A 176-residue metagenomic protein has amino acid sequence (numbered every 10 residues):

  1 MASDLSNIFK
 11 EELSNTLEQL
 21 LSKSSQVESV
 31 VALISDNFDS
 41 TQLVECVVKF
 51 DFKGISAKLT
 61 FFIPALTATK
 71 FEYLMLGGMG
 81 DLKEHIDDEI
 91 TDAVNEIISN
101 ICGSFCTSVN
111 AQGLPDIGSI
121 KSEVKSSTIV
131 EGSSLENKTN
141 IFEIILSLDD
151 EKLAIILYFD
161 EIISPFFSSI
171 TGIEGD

Functional and structural regions predicted by a protein language model:
M1-D176: N-terminal auxiliary interaction/assembly segments of multi-subunit proteins
